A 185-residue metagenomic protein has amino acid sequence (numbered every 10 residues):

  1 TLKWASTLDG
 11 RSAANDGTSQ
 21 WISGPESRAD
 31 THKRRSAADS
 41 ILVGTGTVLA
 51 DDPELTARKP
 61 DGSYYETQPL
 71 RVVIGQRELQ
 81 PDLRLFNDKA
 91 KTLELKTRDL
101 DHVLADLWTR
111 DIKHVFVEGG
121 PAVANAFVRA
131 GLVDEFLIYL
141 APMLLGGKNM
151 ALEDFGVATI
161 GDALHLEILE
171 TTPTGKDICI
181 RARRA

Functional and structural regions predicted by a protein language model:
T1-A185: Enzymes that bind and transform nitrogen-containing heteroaromatic metabolites
